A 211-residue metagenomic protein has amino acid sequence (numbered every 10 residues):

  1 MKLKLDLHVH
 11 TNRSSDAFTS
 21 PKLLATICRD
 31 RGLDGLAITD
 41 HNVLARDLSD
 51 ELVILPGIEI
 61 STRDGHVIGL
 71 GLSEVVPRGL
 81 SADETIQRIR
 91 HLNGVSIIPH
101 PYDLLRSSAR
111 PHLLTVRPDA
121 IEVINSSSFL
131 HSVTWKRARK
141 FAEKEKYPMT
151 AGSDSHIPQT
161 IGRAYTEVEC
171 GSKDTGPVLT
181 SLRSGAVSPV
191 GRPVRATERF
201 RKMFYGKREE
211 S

Functional and structural regions predicted by a protein language model:
M1-T11, S15, P21-T26, R46-L80 (+2 more regions): Charged catalytic cores and adjacent phosphate/nucleic-acid-binding surfaces used for phosphate/nucleic-acid chemistry
H10, L24-N42, V95-I97: Divalent metal-dependent hydrolysis catalytic cores, especially in the metallo-beta-lactamase
I38, I86-I89: Hydrophobic aliphatic residue packing
H41, P101, S126: Flexible loop residues that form catalytic and substrate-binding hotspots at small-molecule/glycan-binding clefts
L92-V95, I124: Short hydrophobic alpha-helical module
I97-L105: Aromatic-lined carbohydrate-recognition surfaces of secreted/lumenal glycan-active proteins
